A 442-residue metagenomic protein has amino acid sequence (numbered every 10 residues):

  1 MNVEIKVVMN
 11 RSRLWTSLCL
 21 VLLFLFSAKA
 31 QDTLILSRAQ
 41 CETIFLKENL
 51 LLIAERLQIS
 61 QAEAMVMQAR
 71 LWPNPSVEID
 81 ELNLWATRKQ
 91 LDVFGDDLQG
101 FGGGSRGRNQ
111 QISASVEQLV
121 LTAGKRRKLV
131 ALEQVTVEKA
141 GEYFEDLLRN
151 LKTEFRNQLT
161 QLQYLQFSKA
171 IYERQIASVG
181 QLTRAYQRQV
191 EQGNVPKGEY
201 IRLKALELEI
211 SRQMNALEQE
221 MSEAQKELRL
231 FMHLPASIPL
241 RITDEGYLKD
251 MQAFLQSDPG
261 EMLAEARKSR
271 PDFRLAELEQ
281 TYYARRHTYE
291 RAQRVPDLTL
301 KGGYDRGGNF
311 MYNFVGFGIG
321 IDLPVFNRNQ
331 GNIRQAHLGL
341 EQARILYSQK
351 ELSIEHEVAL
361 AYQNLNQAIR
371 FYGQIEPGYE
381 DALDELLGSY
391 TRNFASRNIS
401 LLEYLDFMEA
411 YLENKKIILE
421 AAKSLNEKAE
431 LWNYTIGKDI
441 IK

Functional and structural regions predicted by a protein language model:
M1-L36, I441-K442: Bacterial Sec-dependent N-terminal signal peptides
N2-V3, V7-N10, L36-A39, F144-E265 (+4 more regions): Periplasmic alpha-helical coiled-coil/stalk elements that build and connect Gram-negative outer-membrane
L22, A30-K89, A236-T281, E351 (+2 more regions): Bacterial Sec-pathway N-terminal export signals of envelope proteins
Q31-L34, E78-L119, E245-Q256, T299-R334 (+1 more regions): Small/polar, glycine/serine/threonine/aspartate-rich low-complexity segments that form flexible
Q31-Q161, E173: Short flexible linkers and secondary-structure junctions
A54-A69, L147, L151-A170, Q181 (+5 more regions): Amphipathic alpha-helical coiled-coil segments
N74, L121, K152, V295 (+2 more regions): Outer-membrane beta-barrel channels and translocator barrels
